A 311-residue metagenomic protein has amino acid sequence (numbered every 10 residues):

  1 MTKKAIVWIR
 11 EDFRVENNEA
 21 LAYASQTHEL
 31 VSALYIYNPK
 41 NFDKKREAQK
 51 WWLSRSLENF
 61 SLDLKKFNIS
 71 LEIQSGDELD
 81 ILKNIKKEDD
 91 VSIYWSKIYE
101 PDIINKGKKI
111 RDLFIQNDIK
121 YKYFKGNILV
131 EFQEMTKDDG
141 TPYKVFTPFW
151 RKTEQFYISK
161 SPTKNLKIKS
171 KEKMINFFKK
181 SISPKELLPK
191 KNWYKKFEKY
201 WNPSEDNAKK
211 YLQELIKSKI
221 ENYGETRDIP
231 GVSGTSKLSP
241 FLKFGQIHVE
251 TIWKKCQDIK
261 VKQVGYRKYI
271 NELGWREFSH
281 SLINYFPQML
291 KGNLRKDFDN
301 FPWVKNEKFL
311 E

Functional and structural regions predicted by a protein language model:
M1-K160, G265: Trp/Phe/Arg-rich N-terminal binding region typifying the photolyase-homology
V7, I36, K40, D90 (+6 more regions): Alpha-helical context
P142-F298: Glycine/tryptophan-enriched, flexible segments
L294, P302-E307: Small-residue-rich helix-loop
L310-E311: Pre-Walker A segment
